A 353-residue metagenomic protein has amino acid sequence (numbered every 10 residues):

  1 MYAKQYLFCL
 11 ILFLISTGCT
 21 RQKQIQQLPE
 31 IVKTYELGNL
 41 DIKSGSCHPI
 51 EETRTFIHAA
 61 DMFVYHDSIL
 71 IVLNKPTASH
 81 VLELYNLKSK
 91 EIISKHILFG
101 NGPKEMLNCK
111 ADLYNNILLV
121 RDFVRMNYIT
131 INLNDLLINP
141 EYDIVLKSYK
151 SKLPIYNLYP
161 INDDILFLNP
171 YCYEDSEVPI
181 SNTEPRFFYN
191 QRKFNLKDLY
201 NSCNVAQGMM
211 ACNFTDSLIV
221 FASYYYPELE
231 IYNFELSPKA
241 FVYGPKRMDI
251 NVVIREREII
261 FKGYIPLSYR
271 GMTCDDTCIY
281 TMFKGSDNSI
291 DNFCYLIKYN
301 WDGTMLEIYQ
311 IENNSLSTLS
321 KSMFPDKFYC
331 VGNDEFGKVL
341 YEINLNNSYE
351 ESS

Functional and structural regions predicted by a protein language model:
T17-G18: C-terminal motif of bacterial Sec signal peptides marking the signal peptidase cleavage site
P29-I57: A short helix->beta-strand "capping" segment at the edge of beta-propeller domains
H48-H80, I279-G285: Beta-strand-rich domains and repeat architectures in extracellular enzymes and scaffolds, especially beta-propellers
I57-M62, P103-D112, K150-I161, V205-A211 (+2 more regions): Repeated scaffold domains used in trafficking and secretory/extracellular systems, primarily beta-propellers
L84-N86, I180-F187, N292-T304, N344: Beta-propeller blade signature
E91-L118, D122-F123, L199-N201, N313-L316: Blade-loop segments of beta-propeller domains
P103-K104, M248-E256, T304-S322: Conserved blade-ending motifs and adjacent loop-strand segments that build the rim/top face of beta-propeller domains
K262-Y299: Loop/turn-rich, solvent-exposed surfaces of beta-rich toroidal or solenoidal domains
